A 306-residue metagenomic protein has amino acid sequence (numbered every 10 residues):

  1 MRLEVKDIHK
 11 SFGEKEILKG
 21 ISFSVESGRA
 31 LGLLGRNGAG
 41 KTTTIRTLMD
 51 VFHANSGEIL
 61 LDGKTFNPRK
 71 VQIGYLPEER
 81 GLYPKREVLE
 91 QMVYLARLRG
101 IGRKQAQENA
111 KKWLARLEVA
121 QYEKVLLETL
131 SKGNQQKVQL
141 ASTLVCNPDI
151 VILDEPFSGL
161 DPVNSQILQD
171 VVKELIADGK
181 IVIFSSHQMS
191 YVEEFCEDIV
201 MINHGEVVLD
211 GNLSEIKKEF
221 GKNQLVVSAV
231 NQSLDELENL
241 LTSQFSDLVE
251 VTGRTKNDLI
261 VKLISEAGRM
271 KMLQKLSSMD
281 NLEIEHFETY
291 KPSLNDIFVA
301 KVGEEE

Functional and structural regions predicted by a protein language model:
G57-R69: Conserved ABC transporter NBD signature motif
V93, R97, Q105-Y122: Conserved ABC ATPase "signature" region
L126-L130: Conserved ABC ATPase signature
V151-E155: Catalytic Walker B motif of ABC-type/P-loop ATPase nucleotide-binding domains
D170-K262: ABC transporter nucleotide-binding domain
I264-E306: C-terminal coupling/interaction segments
